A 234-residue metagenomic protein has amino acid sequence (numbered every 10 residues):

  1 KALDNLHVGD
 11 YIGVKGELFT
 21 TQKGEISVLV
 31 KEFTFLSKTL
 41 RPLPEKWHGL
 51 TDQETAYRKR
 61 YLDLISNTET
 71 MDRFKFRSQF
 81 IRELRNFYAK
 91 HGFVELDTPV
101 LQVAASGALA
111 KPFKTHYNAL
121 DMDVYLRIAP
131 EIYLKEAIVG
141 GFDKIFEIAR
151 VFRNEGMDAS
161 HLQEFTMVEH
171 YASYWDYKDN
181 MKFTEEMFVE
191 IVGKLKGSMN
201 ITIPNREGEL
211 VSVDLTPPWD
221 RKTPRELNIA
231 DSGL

Functional and structural regions predicted by a protein language model:
K1-L234: Class II aminoacyl-tRNA synthetase catalytic cores and aaRS-like
